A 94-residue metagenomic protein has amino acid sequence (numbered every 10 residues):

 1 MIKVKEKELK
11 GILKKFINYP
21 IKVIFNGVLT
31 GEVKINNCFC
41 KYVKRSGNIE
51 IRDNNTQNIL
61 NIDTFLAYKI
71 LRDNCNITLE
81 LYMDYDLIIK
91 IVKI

Functional and structural regions predicted by a protein language model:
M1-I94: Short beta-rich binding modules
